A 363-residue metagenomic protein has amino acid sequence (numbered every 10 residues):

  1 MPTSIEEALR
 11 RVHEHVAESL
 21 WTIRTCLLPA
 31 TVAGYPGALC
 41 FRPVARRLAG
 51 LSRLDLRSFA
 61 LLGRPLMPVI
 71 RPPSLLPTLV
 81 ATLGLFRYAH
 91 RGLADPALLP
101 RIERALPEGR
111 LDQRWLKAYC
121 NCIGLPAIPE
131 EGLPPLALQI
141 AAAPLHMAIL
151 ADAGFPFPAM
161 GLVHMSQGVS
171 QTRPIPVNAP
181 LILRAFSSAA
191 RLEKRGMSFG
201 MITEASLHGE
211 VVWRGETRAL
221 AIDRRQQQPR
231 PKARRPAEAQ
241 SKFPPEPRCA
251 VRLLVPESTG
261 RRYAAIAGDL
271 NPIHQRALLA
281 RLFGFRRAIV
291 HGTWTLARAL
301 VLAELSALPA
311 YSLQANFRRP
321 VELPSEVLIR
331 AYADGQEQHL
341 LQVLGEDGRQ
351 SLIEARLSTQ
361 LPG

Functional and structural regions predicted by a protein language model:
T3-I5: Extreme N-terminal basic, low-complexity initiation segments that serve as generic localization/processing leaders
A30, G37-L51, L56-F59, S166-V211 (+1 more regions): Hydrophobic beta-sheet segments that form the core/acyl-binding groove of ACP/CoA-dependent acyl-chain-processing
C40-F41, R47-S166, K232, A239-S306: Hot-dog-fold acyl-thioester-processing enzymes
M197-A265: An exposed, glycine/acidic-rich loop-and-rim segment of catalytic or binding clefts
S358-Q360: Extracellular zinc-dependent metalloprotease catalytic-domain scaffold
